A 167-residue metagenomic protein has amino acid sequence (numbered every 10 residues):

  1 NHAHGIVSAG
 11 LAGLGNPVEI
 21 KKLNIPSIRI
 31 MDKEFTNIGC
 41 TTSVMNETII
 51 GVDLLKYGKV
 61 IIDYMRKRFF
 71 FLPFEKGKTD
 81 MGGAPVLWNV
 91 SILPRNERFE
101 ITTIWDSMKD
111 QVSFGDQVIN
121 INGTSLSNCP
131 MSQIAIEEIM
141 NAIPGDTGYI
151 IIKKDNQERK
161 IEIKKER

Functional and structural regions predicted by a protein language model:
N1-R167: Pepsin/retropepsin-fold aspartyl endopeptidases
